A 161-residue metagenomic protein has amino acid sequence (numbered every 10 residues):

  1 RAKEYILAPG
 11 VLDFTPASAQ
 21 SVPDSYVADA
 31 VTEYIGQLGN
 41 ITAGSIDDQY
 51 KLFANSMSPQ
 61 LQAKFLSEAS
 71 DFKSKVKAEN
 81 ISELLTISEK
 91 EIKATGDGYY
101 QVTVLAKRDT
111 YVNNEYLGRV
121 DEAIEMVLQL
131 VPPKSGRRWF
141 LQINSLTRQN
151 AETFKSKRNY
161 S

Functional and structural regions predicted by a protein language model:
R1-K3, P9-S25, G39, G44-S161: Structured, amphipathic secondary-structure segments that form assembly/contact surfaces in multi-subunit
A30-I41: Solvent-exposed, amphipathic alpha-helical segments
